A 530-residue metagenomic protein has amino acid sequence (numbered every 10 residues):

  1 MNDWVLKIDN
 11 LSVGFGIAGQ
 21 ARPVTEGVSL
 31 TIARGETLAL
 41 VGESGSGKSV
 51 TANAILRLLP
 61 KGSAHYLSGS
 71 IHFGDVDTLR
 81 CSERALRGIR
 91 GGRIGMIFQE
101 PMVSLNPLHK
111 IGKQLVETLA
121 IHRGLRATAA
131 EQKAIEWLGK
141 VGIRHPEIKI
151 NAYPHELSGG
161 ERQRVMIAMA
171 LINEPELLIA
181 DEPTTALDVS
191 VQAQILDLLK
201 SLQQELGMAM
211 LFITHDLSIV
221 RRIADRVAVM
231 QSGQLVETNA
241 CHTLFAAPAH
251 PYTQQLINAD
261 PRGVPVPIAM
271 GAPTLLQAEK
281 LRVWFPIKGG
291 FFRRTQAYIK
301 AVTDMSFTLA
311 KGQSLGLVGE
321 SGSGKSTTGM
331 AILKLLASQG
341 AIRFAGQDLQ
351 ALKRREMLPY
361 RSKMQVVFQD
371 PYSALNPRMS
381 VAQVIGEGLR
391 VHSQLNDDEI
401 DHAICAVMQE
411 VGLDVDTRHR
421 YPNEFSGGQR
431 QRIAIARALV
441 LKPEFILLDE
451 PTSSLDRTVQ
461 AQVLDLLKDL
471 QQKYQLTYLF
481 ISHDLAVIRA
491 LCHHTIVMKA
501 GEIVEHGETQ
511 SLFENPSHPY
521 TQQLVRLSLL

Functional and structural regions predicted by a protein language model:
A64, T78-G95, I121, T243-P248 (+4 more regions): ABC ATPase NBD coupling module
H65-D77, G340-D348: Conserved ABC transporter NBD signature motif
A129-I148, D348, D398-D416, V525-R526: Conserved ABC ATPase "signature" region
A152-L157, E161, Y421-F425, Q429: Conserved ABC ATPase signature
I172-E176, V440-E444: A short, proline-enriched helix->beta-strand linker immediately N-terminal to the Walker B motif in ABC-type P-loop
L235-N239, A247, H506-G507: ABC ATPase "signature
